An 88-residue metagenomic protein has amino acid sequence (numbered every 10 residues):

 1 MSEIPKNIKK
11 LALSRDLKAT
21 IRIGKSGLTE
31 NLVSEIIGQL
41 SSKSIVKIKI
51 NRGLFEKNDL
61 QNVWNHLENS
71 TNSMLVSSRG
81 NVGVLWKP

Functional and structural regions predicted by a protein language model:
M1-P88: Positively charged, polar, low-complexity stretches
